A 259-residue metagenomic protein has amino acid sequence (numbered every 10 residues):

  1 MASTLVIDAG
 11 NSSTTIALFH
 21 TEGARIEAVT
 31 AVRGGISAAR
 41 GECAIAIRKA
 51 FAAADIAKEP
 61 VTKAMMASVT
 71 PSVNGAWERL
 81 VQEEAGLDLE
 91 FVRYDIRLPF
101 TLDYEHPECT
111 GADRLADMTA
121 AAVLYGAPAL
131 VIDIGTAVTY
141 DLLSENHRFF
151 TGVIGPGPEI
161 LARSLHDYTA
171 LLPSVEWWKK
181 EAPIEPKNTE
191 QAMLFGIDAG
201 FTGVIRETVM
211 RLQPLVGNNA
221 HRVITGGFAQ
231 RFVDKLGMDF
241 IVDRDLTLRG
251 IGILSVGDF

Functional and structural regions predicted by a protein language model:
M1, P99-A129, G250-F259: Conserved phosphate-binding catalytic cores of ATP/NTP-utilizing and phosphoryl-transfer enzymes
M1-A2, S13, G86-L87, Y125-P128 (+4 more regions): Short coil/turn connectors at secondary-structure junctions
S3-K49, E59, N146-S174, K179 (+1 more regions): Short glycine-rich, Thr/Ser-proximal phosphate-binding strand/loop in the N-terminal lobe of ATP-dependent enzymes
T4-D8, M65, A129-D133, V223: Short glycine-aspartate micro-motif
A52, F201-L215: A short, acidic, amphipathic alpha-helical segment used as a generic capping/interface helix at domain edges
A54-T110, N146-G152, G157-P158, K187-D198 (+3 more regions): Short beta-strand-loop/turn "lid" adjacent to the catalytic site in phosphate-handling enzymes
L115, A170, D198, F240-F259: Glycine-rich phosphate-binding/hydrolytic loop that grips phosphoryl groups
A116-P158: Hydrophobic, well-structured mid-protein blocks that either form specific transmembrane helices
